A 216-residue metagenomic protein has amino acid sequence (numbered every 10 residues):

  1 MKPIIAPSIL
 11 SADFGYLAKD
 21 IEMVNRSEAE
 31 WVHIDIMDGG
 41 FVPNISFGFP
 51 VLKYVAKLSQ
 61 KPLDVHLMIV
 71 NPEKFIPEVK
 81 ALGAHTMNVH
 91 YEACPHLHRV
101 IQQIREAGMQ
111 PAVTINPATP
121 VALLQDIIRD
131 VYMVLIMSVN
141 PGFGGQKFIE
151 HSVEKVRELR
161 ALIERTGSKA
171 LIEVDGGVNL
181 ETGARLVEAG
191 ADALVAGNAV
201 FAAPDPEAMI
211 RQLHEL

Functional and structural regions predicted by a protein language model:
M1-N88, C94-H96, P111, L124-V131 (+7 more regions): Conserved N-terminal beta1-alpha1 strand-loop-helix module at the mouth
H33, E173-V174: Generic enzyme active-site microenvironment
H90-E92, N116, M137-N140, G197-N198: Short beta->alpha connector loops at strand-helix junctions that form conserved, small/polar/Pro-enriched
R105: Anion (oxyanion) recognition and catalysis
A118-P120, N179: Short acidic loop-to-helix transition motifs that present clustered carboxylates
V174-G177, V195-N198: Glycine-rich beta-strand-to-loop/alpha-helix junction loops that act as flexible
G177-A189: Acidic, divalent-metal-coordinating active-site segment for phosphoryl/phosphodiester hydrolysis, typified by short
